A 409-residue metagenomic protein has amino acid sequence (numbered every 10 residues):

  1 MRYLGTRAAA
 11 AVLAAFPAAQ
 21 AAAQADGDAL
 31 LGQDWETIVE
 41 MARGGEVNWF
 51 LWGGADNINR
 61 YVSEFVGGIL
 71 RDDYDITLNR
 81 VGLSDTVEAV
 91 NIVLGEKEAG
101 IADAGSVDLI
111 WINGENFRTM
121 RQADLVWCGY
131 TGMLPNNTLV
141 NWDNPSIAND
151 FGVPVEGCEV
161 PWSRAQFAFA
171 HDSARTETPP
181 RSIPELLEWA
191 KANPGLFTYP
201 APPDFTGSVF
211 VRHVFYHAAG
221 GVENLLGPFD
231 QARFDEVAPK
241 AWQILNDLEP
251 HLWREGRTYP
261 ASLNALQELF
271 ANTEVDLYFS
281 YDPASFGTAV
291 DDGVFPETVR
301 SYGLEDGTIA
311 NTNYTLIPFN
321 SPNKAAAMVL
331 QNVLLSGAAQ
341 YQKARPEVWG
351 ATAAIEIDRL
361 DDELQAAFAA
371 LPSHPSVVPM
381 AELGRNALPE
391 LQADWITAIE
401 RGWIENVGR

Functional and structural regions predicted by a protein language model:
M1-A22: Gram-negative bacterial Sec-dependent N-terminal signal peptides
A25-Q33, E268, H374-R409: Conserved C-terminal helix/tail region of periplasmic/extracytoplasmic solute-binding proteins
D26-E115: Early extracytoplasmic/lumenal segment of secretory-pathway proteins
G44-N48, Y74-T77, A104-D108, N193-F197 (+4 more regions): Loop/turn elements at helix/coil->beta-strand transitions in domains of secreted/extracellular proteins
W52-F65, R80-V90, V107-N264: Extracytoplasmic ligand-binding site segments that recognize negatively charged/polar headgroups
I101-W111, G129, D276-D282: Paired acidic/hydrophobic, glycine-rich loop segments that form the ligand-binding mouth/hinge of periplasmic-binding
W253-N320: Extracytoplasmic/periplasmic substrate-binding proteins
T308, N313-E382: Mature extracytoplasmic/periplasmic domains
